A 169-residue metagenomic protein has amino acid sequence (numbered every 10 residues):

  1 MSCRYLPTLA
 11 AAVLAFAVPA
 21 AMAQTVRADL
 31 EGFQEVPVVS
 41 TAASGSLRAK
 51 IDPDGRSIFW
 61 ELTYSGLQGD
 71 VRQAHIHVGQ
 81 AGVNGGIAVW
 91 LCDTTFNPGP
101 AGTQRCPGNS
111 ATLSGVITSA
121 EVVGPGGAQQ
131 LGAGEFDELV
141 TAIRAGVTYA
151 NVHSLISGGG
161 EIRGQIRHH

Functional and structural regions predicted by a protein language model:
M1-A10: Bacterial N-terminal signal peptides that target proteins for export
V13-L14: Repetitive helical segments and hydrophobic/amphipathic motifs
A17-A20: N-terminal signal peptide c-region/cleavage motif recognized by signal peptidases
M22-H169: N-terminal leader/targeting pre-sequences
